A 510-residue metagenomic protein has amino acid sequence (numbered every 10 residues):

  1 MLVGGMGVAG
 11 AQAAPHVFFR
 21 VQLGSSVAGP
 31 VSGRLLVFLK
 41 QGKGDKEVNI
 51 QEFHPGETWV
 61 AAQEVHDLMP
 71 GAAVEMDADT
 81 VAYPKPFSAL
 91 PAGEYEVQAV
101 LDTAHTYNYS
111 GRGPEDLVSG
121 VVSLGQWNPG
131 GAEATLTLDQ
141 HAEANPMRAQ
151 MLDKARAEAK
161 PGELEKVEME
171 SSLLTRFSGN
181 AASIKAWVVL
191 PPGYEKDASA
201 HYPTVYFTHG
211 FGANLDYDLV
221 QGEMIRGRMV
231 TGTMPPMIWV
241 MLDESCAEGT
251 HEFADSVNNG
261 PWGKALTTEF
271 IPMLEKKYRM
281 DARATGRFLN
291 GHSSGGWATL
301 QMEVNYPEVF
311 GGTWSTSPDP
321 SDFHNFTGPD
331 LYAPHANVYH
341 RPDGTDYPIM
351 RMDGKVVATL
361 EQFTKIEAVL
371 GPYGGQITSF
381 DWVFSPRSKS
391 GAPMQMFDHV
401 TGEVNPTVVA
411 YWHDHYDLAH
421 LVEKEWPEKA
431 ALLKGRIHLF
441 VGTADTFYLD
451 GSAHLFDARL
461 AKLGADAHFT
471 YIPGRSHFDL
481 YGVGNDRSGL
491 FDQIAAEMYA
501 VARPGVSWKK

Functional and structural regions predicted by a protein language model:
L2-G10: C-terminal segment of classical bacterial N-terminal signal peptides
G10-Q12, E158: Short linear motifs in intrinsically disordered
Q12-A13, K510: Compositionally biased, proline/threonine/alanine/serine-rich low-complexity intrinsically disordered stretches
A14-L23, A28-L36, K185-W187: Contiguous beta-strand segments within globular domains
K40-K510: Non-catalytic cap/lid and distal C-terminal segments of serine-dependent acyl enzymes
